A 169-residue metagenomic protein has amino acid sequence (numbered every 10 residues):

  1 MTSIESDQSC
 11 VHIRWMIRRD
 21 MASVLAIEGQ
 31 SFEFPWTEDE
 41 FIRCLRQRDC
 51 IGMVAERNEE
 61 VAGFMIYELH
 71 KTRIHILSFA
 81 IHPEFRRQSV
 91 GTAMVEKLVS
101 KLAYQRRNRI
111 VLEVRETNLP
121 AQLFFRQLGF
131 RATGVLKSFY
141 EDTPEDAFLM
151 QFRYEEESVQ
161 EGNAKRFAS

Functional and structural regions predicted by a protein language model:
T2-S3: A detector for short, charged/polar N-terminal pre-domain segments
S6-D7, H12-R86, V95-K97, K101-Q105 (+3 more regions): Acetyl-CoA-dependent GNAT
W36-D39, A93, L123, E145: Generic recognition of short, well-ordered alpha-helical segments
C44-L45, N118-L119, E141-D142: Short secondary-structure capping/turn micro-motifs that flank functional sites
T72-L77, N108, L128, D146: A generic structural signal for short beta-strands and their flanking turns/coil linkers
H82-E96, A103-Q105, R109, R115-L123 (+1 more regions): Conserved glycine-rich acetyl-CoA-binding loop
E113, R126, R131-A147: Conserved catalytic-core motifs of GNAT/GCN5-like acyltransferases
